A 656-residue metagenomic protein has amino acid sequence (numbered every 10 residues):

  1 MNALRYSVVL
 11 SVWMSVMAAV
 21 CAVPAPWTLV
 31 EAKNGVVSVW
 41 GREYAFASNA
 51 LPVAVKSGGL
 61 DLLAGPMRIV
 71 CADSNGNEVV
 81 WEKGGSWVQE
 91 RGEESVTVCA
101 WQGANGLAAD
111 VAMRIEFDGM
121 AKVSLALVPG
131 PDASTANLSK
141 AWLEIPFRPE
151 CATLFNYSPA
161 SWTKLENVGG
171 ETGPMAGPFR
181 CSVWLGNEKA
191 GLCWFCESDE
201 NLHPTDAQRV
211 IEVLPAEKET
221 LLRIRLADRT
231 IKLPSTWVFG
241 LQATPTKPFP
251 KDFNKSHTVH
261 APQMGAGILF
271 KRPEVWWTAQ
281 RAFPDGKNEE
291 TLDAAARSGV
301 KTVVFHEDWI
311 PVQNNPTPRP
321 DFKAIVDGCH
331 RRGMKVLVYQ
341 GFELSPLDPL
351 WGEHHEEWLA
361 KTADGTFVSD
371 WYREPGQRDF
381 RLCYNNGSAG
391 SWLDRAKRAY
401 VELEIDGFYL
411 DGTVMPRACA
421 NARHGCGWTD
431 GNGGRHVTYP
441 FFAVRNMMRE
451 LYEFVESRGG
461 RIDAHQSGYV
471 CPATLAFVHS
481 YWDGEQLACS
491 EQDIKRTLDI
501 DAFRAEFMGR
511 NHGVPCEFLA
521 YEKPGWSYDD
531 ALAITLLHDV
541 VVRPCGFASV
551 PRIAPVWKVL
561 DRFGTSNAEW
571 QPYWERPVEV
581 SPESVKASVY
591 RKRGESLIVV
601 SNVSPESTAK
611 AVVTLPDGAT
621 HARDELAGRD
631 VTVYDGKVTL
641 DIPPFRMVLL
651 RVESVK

Functional and structural regions predicted by a protein language model:
S38, Y44-G58, L63-S74, V80-V303 (+6 more regions): Carbohydrate-recognition beta-sandwich/jelly-roll modules in extracellular/periplasmic carbohydrate-active proteins
T135-P149, V603-G618: Surface-exposed beta-strand/loop patches in extracellular or lumenal glycoproteins
C181-S182, L192-C193, E579-D617, F645: Carbohydrate-binding surface patches
T236, Y634-K656: C-terminal beta-strand-rich structural cap/linker in extracellular carbohydrate-active enzymes
A282-P284, F322, D327, V336-L403 (+1 more regions): Active-site-adjacent "subsite" loops/lids of carbohydrate-active enzymes
V304, W309-P318, P349-G387, P416-R445: Aromatic- and acidic-residue-enriched carbohydrate-binding clefts of CAZyme catalytic domains
L347, W351-D379, Y439-P551: Glycan-recognition surfaces
K523-V599: Aromatic- and carboxylate-lined catalytic core of secreted/periplasmic carbohydrate-active enzymes
